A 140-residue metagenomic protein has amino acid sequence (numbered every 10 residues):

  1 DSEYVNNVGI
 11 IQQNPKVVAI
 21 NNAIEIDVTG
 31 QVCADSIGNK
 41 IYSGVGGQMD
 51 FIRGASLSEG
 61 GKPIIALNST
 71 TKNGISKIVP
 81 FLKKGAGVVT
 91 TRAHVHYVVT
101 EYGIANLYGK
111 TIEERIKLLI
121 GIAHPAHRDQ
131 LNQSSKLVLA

Functional and structural regions predicted by a protein language model:
D1-A140: Conserved phosphate- and dinucleotide-binding cores of soluble alpha/beta proteins, encompassing both enzyme active
